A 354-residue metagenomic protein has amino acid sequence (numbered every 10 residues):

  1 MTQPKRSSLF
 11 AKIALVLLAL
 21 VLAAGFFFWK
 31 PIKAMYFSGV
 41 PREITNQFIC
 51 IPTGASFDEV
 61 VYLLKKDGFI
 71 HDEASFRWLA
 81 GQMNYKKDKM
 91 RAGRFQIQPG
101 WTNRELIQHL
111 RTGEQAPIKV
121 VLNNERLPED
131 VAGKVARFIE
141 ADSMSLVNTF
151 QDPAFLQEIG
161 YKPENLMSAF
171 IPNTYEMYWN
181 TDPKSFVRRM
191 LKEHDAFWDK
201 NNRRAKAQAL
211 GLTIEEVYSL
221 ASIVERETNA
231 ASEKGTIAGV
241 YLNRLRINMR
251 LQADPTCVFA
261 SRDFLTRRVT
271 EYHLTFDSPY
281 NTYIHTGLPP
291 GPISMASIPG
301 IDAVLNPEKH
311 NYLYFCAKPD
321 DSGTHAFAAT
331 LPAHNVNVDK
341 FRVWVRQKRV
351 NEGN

Functional and structural regions predicted by a protein language model:
M1-R6, F10-L15, T53, K66 (+5 more regions): Intrinsic structural disorder
T2-I44: N-terminal type II signal-anchor transmembrane helix that functions as the membrane-insertion/stop-transfer segment
A19-A24, G68-F69, A92-R94, S145-F150 (+2 more regions): N-terminal start-of-chain detector that recognizes signal peptides and the immediate post-cleavage beginning
F27, G68-H71, E114, N229-S232 (+2 more regions): Short coil/turn residues that cap or connect secondary-structure elements
W29-F197: Signal peptide-directed extracytoplasmic domains
S56, G133, E140-M144, F155-N354: Bacterial extracytoplasmic/cell-wall-associated proteins, especially those involved in peptidoglycan
